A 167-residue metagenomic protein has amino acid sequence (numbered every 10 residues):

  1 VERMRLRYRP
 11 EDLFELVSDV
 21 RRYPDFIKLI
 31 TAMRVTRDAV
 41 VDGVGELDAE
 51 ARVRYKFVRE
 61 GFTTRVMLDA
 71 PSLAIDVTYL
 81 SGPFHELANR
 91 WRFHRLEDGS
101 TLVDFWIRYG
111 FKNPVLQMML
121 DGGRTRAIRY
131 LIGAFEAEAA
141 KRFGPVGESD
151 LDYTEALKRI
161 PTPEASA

Functional and structural regions predicted by a protein language model:
V1-V44, D98, P145, A156-A167: Hydrophobic ligand-binding cavity/cleft-lining segments
R3-L6, R95-A167: Terminal "cap-and-tail" regions of soluble proteins that handle hydrophobic small molecules
L13-V17, Y23, A49, V66 (+2 more regions): Hydrophobic pocket/interface hotspot
S18, A88, M118-M119: Generic recognition of short, well-ordered alpha-helical segments
P24-D25, A32, R37-A39, R52-L102 (+2 more regions): Hydrophobic-ligand binding "helix-grip"
I30, A39-G43, I75, R92 (+3 more regions): Alpha-helix boundary/capping detector
G45-A51: Short, well-structured hydrophobic secondary-structure segments
